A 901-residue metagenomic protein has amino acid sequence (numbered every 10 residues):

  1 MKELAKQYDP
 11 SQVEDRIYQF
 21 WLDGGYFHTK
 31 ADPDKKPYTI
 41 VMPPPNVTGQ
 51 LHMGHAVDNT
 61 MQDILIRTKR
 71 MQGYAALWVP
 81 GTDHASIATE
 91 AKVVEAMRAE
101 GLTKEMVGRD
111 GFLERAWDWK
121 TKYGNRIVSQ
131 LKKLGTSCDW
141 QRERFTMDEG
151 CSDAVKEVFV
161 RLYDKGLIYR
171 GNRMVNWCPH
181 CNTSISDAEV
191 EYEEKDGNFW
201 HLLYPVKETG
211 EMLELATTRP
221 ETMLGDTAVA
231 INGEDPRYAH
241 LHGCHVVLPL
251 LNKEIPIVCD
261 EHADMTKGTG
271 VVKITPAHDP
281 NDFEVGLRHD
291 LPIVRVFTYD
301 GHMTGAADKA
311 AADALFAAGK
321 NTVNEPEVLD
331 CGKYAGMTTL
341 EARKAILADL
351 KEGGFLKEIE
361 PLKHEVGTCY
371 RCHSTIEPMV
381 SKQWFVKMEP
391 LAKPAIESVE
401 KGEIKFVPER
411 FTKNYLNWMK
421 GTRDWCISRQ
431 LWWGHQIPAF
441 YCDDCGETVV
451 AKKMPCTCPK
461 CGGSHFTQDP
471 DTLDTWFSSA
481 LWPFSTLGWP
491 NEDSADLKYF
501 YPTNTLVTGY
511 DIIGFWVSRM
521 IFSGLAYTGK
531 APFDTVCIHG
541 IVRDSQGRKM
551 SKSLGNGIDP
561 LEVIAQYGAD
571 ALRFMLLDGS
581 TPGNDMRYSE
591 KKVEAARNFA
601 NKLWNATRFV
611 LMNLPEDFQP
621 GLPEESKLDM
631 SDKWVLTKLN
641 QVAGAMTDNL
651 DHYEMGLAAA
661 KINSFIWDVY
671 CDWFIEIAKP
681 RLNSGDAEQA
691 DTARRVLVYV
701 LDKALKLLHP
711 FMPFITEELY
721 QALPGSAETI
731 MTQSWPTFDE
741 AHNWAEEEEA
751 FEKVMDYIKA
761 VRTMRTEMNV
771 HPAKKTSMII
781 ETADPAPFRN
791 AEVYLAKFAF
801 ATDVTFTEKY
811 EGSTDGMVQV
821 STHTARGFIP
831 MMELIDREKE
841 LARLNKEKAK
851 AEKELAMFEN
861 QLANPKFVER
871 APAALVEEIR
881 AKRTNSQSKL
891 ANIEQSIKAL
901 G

Functional and structural regions predicted by a protein language model:
M1-E234, T275-R288, P292-A311, R343 (+9 more regions): N-terminal, positively charged nucleic-acid-binding surface of large information/translation enzymes
D34-M42, I64, E100-T103, V128-G135 (+8 more regions): Active-site-adjacent bridging/hinge elements
G54-I66, G73, T82-D83, C151-A154 (+8 more regions): Structured ligand/cofactor/substrate-binding pocket environments in proteins
R67-A75, A96-R109, S129, K133-C138 (+17 more regions): Secondary-structure transition/capping motifs at alpha-helix termini and the adjoining loop/turn into the next element
C181, L251, C372, D443-C445 (+1 more regions): Short Cys/His-rich metal-coordination motifs, predominantly Zn2+-binding knuckles/fingers
W200-K207, C244-P249, G367-R371, F440 (+1 more regions): Short acidic-hydrophobic surface loop/beta-edge motif
H201, N417-F477, L481, A526-A569 (+2 more regions): Feature 926 captures the class I aminoacyl-tRNA synthetase adenylation module centered on the KMSKS loop
L391-E409, L497-Y499, K853: Residues forming anionic-ligand binding surfaces in small-molecule and nucleic-acid pockets of primarily soluble enzymes
